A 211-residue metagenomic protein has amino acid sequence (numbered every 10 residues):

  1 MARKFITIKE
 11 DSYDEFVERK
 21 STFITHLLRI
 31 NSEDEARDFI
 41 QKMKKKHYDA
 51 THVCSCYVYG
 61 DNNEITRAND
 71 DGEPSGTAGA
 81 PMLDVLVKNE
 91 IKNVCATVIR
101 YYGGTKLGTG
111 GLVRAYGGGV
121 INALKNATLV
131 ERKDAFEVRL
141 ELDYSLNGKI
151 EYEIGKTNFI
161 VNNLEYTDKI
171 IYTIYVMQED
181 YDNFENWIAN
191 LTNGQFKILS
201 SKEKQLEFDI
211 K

Functional and structural regions predicted by a protein language model:
M1-G76, L199-K211: C-terminal regulatory domains involved in ligand/effector binding and gene-expression control
S75-K88, I99, L112-Y116: Conserved mixed alpha/beta catalytic, RNA-binding, or beta-rich assembly cores of soluble enzyme, regulatory
K92-Y102: Glycine- and acidic-rich phosphate- and metal-coordinating loops
T128-Y144: Short glycine-/aliphatic-rich beta-strand segments at the starts of folded cytosolic domains
E141-F159: Short amphipathic alpha-helix segments
I150-K156, N183-T192: Short amphipathic alpha-helices in soluble, non-transmembrane regions that often serve as interface/regulatory elements
V161-Y166, T192-F208: Conserved short beta-strand edge segments in small beta-sheet-based binding/regulatory domains
I174-N183: Terminal, non-globular segments
